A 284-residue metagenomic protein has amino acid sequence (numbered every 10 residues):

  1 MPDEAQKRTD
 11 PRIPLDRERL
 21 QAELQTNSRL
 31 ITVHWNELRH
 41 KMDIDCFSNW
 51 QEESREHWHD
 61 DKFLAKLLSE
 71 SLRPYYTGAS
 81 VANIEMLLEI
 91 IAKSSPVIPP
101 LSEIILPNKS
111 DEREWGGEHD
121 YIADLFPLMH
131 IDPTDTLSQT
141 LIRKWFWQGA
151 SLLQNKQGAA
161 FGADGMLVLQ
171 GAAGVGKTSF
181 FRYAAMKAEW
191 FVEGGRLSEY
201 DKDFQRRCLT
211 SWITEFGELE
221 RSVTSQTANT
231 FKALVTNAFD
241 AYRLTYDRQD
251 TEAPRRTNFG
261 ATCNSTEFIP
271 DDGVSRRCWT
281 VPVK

Functional and structural regions predicted by a protein language model:
M1-D120, D124, P133-T136, T140 (+1 more regions): N-terminal nucleic-acid engagement/recognition segments and initiation subdomains in replication, restriction
I90-I213: P-loop NTPase catalytic core of nucleic-acid-dependent motor ATPases
F204-L209, R243-T262: AAA+/SF3 P-loop NTPase mechanochemical coupling elements
W212, V223-T227, V274-R277: Helical "lid/switch" subdomain of P-loop NTPase nucleotide-binding domains
G217-L219, T230: Walker B catalytic acidic pair
E220-R221, N264-F268, K284: Conserved nucleotide-binding/hydrolysis micro-motifs of P-loop NTPases
A228-T251: Conserved catalytic/switch belt of AAA+ P-loop NTPases
I269-K284: A short helix-turn-beta junction within AAA+ P-loop NTPase domains corresponding to the substrate/partner-engaging
